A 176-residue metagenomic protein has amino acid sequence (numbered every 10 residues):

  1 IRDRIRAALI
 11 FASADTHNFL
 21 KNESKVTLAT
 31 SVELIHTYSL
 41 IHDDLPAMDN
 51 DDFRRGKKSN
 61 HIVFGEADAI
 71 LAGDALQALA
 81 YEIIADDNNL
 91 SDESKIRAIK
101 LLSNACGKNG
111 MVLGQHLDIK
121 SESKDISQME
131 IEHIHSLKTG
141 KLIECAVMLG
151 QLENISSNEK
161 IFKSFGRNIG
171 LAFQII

Functional and structural regions predicted by a protein language model:
I1-I176: Mg2+-dependent prenyl diphosphate-binding active-site environment of isoprenoid biosynthetic enzymes
